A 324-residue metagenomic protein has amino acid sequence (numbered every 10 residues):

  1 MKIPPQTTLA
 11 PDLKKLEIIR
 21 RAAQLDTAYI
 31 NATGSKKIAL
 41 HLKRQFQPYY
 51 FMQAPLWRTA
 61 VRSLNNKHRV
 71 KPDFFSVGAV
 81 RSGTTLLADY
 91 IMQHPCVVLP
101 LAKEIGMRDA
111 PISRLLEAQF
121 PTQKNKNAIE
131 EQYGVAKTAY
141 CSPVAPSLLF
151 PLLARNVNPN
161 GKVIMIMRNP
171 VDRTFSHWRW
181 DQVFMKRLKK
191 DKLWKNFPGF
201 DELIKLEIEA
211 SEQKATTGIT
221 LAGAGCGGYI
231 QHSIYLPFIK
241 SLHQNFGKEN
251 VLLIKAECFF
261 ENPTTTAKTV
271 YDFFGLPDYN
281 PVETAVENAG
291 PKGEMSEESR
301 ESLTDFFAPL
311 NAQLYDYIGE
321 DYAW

Functional and structural regions predicted by a protein language model:
K2-S142, G161, S176-D201, T216-I219: PAPS-dependent sulfotransferase catalytic core
T85-A88, P146-L149, P170-H177, Q182-V183 (+1 more regions): Short catalytic/ligand-binding loop motif for oxyanion handling, primarily in non-cytosolic enzymes, centered on
R108-R114, S142-L148, I230, E257-N262: Acidic-and-aromatic substrate-binding clefts and catalytic sites of carbohydrate-active enzymes
E117-F120, P151, I239-K240, N311: Generic structural signal for well-ordered alpha-helices, preferentially at hydrophobic/aromatic core positions
S147-M165, L236-H243: ATP-dependent NMP and nucleoside kinases share a basic, alpha-helical "lid"
V157-H177, V270: Conserved phosphate-donor/acceptor-positioning beta-strand/loop module used by diverse small-molecule
L206-P237: Alpha-helix-centered segments that form part of catalytic cores
G228-I230, I234, K240-A312, G319 (+1 more regions): The conserved 3'-phosphoadenosine-5'-phosphosulfate
